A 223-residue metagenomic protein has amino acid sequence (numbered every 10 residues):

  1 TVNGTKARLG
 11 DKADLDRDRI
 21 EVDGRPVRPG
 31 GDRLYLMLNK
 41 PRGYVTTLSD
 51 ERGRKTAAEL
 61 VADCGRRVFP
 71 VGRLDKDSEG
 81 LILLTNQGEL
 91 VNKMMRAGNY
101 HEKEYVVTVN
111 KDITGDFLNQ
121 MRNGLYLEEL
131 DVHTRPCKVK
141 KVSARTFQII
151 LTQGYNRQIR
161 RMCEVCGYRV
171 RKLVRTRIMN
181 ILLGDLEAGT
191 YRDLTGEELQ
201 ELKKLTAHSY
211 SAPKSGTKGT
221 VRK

Functional and structural regions predicted by a protein language model:
T1-K223: Basic, flexible Lys/Arg- and Gly-enriched helix-loop patches that mediate nucleic-acid binding at interfaces with rRNA
